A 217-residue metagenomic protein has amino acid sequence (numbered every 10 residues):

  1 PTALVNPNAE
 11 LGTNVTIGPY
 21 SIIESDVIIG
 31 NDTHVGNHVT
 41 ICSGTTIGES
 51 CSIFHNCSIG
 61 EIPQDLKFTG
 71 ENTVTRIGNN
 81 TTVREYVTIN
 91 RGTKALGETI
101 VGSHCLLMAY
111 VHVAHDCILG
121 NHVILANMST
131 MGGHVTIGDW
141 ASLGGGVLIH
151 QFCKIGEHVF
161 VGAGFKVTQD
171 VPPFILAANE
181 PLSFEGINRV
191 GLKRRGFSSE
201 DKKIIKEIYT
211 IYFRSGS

Functional and structural regions predicted by a protein language model:
A3-A178, L182-S183: Structural signal for interior beta-strand "rungs" in well-ordered beta-sheet cores of soluble enzyme domains
A177, L182-R195: Conserved beta-strand-loop-alpha-helix hinge in the C-terminal portion of ABC ATPase nucleotide-binding domains
K193-S217: An accessory alpha-helical subdomain
